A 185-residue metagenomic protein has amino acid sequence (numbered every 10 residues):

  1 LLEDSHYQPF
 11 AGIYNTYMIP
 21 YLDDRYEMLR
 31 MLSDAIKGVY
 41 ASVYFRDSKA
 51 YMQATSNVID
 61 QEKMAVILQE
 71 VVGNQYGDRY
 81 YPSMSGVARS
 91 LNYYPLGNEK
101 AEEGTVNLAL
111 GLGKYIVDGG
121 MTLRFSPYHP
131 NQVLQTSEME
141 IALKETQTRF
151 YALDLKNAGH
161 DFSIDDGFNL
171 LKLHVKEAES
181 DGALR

Functional and structural regions predicted by a protein language model:
L1-R185: Conserved mixed alpha/beta core segments that line enzyme active sites in large multi-domain catalysts
